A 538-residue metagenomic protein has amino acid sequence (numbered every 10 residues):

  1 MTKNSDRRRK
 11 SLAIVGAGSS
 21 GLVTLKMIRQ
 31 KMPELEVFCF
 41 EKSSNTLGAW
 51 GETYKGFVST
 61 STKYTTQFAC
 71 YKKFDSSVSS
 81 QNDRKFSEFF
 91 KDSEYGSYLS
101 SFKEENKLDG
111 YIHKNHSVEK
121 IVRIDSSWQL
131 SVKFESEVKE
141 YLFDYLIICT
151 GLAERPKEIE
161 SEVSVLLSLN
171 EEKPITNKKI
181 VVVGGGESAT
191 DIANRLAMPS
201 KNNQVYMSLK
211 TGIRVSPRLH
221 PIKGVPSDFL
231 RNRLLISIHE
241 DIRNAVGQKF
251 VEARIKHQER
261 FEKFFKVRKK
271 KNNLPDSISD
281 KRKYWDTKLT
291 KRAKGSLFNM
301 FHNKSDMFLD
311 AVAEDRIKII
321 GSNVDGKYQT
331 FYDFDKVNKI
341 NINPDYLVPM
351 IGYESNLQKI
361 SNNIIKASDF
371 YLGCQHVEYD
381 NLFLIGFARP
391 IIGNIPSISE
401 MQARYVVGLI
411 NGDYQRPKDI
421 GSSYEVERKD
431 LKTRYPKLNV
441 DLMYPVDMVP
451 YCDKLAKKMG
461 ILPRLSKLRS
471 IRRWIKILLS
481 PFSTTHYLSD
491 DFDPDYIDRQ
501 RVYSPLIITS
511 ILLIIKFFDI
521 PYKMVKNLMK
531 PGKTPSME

Functional and structural regions predicted by a protein language model:
T2-V58, S80-G224, N244-S422, R428 (+1 more regions): Flavin (primarily FAD) cofactor-binding/catalytic cores of flavoenzymes
T53-V78, V225-E240: N-terminal glycine-rich dinucleotide-binding loop that anchors FAD/FMN and/or NAD(P) in oxidoreductases
